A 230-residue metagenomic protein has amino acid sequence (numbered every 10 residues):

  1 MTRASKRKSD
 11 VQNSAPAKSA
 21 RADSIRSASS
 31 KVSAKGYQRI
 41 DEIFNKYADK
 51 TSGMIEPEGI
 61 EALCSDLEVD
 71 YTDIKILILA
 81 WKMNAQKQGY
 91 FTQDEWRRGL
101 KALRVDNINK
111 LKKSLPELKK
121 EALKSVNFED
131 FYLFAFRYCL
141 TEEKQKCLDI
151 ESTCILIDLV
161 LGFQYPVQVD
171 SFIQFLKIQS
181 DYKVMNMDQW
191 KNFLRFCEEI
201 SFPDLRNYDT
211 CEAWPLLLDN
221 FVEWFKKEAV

Functional and structural regions predicted by a protein language model:
T2-S52, P57-I60, D73-K82, K87-K144 (+1 more regions): EF-hand Ca2+-binding helix-loop-helix modules
K50, D66, D70, E121 (+5 more regions): Surface-exposed polar/charged interaction patches
I55-V69, F91-V105, L148-F163, M187-I200: Amphipathic regulatory helices of Ca2+-sensor modules
N109-L115, D149, D170-S171, D204-Y208: Short, tandemly repeated low-complexity microdomains enriched for cysteine and small residues
L115-E121, F172-Q179, Y208-D219: Short amphipathic alpha-helical linker/capping segments at the junctions of internal repeats and modular domains
E121-S125, I157-G162, S180-V184, E199-I200 (+1 more regions): Eukaryote-specific, cytoplasm-facing alpha-helical/coiled-coil scaffolding segments in long proteins
F134-Y182: Conserved binding-pocket/active-site segment within a compact domain
V184-M187, K191-V230: C-terminal interaction modules of eukaryotic adaptor/scaffold proteins
